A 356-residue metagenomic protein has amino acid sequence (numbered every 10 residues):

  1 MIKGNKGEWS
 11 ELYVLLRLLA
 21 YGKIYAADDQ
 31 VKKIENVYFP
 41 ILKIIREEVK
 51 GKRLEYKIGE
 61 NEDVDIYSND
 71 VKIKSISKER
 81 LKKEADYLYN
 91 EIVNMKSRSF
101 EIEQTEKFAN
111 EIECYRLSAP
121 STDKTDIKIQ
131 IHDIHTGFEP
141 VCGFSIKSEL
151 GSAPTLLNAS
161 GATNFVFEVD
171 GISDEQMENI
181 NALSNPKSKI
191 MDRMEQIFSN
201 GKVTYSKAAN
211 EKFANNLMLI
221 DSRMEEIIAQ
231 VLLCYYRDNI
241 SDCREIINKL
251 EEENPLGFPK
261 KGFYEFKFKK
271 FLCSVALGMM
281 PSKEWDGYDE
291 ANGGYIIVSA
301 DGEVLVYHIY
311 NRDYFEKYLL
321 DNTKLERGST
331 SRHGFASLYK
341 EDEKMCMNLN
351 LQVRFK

Functional and structural regions predicted by a protein language model:
M1-K124, Q130-K356: Short, positively charged
